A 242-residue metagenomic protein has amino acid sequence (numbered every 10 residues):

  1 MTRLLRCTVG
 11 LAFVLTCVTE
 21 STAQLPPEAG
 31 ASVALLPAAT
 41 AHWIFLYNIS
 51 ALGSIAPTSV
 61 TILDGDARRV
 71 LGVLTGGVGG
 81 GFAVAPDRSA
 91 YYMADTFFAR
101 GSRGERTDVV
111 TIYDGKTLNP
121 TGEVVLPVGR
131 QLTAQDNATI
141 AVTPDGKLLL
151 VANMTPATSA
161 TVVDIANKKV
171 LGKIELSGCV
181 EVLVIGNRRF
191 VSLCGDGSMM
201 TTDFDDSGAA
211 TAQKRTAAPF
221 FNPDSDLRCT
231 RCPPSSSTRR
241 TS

Functional and structural regions predicted by a protein language model:
Q24-A31, D66-L74, V78-G80, N119-L132 (+2 more regions): A short beta-strand motif characteristic of beta-propeller blades
Q24-S89: Beta-strand-rich domains and repeat architectures in extracellular enzymes and scaffolds, especially beta-propellers
P26-L36, G76-D87, Q131-A141, L176-R188 (+1 more regions): Repeated scaffold domains used in trafficking and secretory/extracellular systems, primarily beta-propellers
T40-W43, D87-S89, D145-K147, N187-R189 (+1 more regions): Short coil/turn segments that connect the beta-strands within blades of beta-propeller domains
S50-S54, F97-S102, P156-A157, D196-M200: Short glycine/acidic-enriched loop and turn motifs that connect beta-strands
V70-A138: Blade-loop segments of beta-propeller domains
T117-T161, I165-L183: Asp-box/WD-like beta-propeller blade repeats and closely related beta-sheet repeat scaffolds
I165-S242: Solenoidal tandem-repeat scaffolds enriched in leucines and small polar residues
